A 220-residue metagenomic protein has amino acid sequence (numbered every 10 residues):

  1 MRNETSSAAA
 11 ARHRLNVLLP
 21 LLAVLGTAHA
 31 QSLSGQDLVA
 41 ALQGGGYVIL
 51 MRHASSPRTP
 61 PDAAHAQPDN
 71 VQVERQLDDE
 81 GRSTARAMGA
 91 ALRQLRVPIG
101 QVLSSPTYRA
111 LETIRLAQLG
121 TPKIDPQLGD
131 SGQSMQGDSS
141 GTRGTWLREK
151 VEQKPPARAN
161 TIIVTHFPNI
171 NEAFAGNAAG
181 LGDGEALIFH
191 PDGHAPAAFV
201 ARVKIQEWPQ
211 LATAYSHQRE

Functional and structural regions predicted by a protein language model:
R2-L18: Bacterial N-terminal signal peptides that target proteins for export
N16-G26: Bacterial N-terminal signal peptides
S32-P126, S131-S134, N177-L187, P191-G193 (+2 more regions): Active-site-proximal alpha-helix that buttresses catalytic centers in soluble enzyme cores
G46-V48, P156-T165: Generic beta-sheet signal
M51-S56, I163-I170: Histidine-centered catalytic micro-motifs
L95-V97, K154-R158: Glycine-rich phosphate-binding loop signature in dinucleotide/nucleotide-binding domains
D125-S140, R148-E152: All-alpha RGS (Regulator of G-protein Signaling) helical domain and cognate RGS-like helical scaffolds
